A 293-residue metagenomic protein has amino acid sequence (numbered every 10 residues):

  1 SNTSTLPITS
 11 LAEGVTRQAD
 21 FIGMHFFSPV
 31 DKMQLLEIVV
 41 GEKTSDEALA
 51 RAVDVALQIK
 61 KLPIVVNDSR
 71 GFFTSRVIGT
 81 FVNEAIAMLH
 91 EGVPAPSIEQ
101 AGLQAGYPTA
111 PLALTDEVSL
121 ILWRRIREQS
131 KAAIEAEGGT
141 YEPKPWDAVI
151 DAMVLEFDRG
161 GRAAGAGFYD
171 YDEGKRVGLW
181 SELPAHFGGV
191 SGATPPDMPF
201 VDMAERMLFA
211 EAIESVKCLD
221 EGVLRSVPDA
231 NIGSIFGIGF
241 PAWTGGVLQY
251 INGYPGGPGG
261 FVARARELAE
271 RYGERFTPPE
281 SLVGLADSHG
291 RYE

Functional and structural regions predicted by a protein language model:
S1-E293: N-terminal glycine-rich phosphate-binding loop for ADP-containing cofactors
